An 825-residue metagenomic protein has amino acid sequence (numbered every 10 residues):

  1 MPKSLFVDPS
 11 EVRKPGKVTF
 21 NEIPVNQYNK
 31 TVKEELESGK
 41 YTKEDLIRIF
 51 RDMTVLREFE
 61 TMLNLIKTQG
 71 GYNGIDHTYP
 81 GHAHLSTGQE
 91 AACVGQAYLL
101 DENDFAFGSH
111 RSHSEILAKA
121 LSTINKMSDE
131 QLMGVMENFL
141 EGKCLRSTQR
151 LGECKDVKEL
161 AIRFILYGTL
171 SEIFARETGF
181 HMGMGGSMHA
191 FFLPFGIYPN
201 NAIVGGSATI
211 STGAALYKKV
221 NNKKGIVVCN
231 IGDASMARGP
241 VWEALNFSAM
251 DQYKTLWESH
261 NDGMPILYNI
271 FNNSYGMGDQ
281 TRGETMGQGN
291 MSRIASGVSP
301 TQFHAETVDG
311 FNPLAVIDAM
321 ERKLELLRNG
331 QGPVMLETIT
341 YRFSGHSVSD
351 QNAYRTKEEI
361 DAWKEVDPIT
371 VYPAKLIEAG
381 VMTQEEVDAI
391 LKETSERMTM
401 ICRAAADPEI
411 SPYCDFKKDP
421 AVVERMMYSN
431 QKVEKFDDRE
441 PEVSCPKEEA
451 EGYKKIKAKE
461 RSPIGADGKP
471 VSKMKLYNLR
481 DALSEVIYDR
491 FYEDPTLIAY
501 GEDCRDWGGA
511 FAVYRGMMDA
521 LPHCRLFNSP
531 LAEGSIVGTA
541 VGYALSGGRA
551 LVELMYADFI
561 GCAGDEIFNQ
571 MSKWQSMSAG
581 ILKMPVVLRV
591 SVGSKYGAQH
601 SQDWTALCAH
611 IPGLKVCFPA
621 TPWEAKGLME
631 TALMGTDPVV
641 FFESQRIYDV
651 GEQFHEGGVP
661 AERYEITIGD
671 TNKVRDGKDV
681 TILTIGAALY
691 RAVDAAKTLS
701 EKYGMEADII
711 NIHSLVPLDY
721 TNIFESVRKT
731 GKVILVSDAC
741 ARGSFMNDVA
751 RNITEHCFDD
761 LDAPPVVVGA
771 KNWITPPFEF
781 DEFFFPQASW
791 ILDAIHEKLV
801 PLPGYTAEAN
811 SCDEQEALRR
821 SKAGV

Functional and structural regions predicted by a protein language model:
M1-A92, L132-G134, C144-L145, T338 (+2 more regions): Conserved acidic/glycine
E58, L65-T68, G74-I266, M277-Q288 (+2 more regions): Cofactor-binding active-site loop characterized by glycine-rich and histidine/acidic residues
L63, A175-F191, N221-N222, S292-R293 (+2 more regions): Acidic-glycine-rich active-site phosphate/pyrophosphate-binding loop
N73-Y79, Q149-E153, G186-N201, K224-N230 (+7 more regions): Glycine/charged-rich beta-loop-alpha catalytic/anionic-binding loops adjacent to active sites
A91-A92, F195-N272, G310-L326, I498 (+4 more regions): Thiamine diphosphate
T255-P412, G516, K583-M584, Q645-V825: Thiamine diphosphate
Y596-L683: Phosphate/diphosphate-binding glycine-rich loops and adjacent basic-rich segments that engage nucleotide
